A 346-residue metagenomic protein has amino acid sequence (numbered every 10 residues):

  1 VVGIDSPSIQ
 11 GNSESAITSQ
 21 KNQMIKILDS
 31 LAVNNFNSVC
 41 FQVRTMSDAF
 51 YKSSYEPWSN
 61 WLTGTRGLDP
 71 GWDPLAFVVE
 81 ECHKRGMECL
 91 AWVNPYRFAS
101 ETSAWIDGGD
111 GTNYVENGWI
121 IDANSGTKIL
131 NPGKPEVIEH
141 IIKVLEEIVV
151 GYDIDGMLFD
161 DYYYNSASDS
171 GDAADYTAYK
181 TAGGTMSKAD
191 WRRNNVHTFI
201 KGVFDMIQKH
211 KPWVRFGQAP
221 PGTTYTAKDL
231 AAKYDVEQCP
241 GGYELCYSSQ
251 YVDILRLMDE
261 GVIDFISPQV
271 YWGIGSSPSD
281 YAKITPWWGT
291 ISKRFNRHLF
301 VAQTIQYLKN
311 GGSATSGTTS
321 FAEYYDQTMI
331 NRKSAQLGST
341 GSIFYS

Functional and structural regions predicted by a protein language model:
V1-K21, E80, L90-G151, S249: Active-site-adjacent "subsite" loops/lids of carbohydrate-active enzymes
D5-T18, E56-W72, N124-I142, G184-V196 (+4 more regions): The substrate-binding groove and active-site-proximal loops of carbohydrate-active enzymes, especially glycoside
K21-A49, G151-G156, R256, E260-I266 (+2 more regions): Catalytic domains of carbohydrate-active enzymes, especially glycoside hydrolases
I25-L28, A32, F41-N94, A178-H210 (+1 more regions): Aromatic-lined substrate-binding rim segments of carbohydrate-active enzymes
S38, Y251-P278, W288-S346: Substrate-binding cleft of secreted/luminal carbohydrate-active enzymes
Y51-T63, R97-N124, D161-G184, D229-G242 (+1 more regions): Aromatic- and acidic-residue-enriched segments that line the glycan-binding/catalytic groove of carbohydrate-active
H83, E88-E101, L158-Y162, D190-Q250 (+1 more regions): Aromatic-lined carbohydrate-recognition surfaces of secreted/lumenal glycan-active proteins
D155, D160-D161, A174-M186, Q238-P240 (+1 more regions): Aromatic- and acid-rich polysaccharide-binding/catalytic face of secreted or lumenal carbohydrate-active enzymes
